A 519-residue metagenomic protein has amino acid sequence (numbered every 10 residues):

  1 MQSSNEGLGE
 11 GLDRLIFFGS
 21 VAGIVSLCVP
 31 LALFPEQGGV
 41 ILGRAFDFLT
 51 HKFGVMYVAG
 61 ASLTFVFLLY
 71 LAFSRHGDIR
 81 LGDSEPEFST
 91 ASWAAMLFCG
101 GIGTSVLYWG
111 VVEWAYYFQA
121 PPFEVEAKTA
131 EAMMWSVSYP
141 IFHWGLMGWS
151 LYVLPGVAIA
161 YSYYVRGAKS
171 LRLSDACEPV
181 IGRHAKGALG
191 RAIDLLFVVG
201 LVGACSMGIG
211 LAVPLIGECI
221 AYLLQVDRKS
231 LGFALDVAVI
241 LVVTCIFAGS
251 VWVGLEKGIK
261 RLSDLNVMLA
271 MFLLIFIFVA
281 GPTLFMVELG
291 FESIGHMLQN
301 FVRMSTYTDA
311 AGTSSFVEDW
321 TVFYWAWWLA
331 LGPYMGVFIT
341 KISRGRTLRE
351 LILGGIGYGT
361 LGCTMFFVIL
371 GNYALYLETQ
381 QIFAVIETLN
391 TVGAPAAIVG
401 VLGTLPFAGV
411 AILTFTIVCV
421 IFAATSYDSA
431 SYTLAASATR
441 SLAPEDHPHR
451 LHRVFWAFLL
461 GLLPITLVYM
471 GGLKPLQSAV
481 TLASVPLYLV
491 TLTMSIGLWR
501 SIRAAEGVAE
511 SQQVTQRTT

Functional and structural regions predicted by a protein language model:
M1-A132, W252, I275, V279 (+4 more regions): N-terminal alpha-helical transmembrane segments of multi-pass membrane transport and channel/translocase proteins
Q2-G9, F34-L49, L68-E87, S136-H143 (+7 more regions): Membrane-water interface regions at transmembrane-helix termini and the short interhelical loops of multi-pass membrane
Q2-L8, V40-F46, F73-A91, A115-S138 (+5 more regions): Flexible loop linkers connecting adjacent transmembrane helices in multi-pass alpha-helical membrane transporters
E6-I16, T50-V55, D83-G100, A130-L146 (+5 more regions): Transmembrane-helix boundary/entry motifs in multi-pass membrane transporters
G7-A32, F65-F67, I102-V106, H143-P214 (+7 more regions): Helix-loop-helix module between adjacent transmembrane segments
G23, M56-A72, A270-G281, G362-N372 (+3 more regions): Hydrophobic alpha-helical segments of multi-pass membrane transport proteins
L68-L71, L81-L171, I352-G355, G362-L375: Membrane-interface helix-loop-helix modules in multi-pass membrane proteins
A185-R346, L353, Y358-L413: Membrane-embedded translocation segments of transport machinery
